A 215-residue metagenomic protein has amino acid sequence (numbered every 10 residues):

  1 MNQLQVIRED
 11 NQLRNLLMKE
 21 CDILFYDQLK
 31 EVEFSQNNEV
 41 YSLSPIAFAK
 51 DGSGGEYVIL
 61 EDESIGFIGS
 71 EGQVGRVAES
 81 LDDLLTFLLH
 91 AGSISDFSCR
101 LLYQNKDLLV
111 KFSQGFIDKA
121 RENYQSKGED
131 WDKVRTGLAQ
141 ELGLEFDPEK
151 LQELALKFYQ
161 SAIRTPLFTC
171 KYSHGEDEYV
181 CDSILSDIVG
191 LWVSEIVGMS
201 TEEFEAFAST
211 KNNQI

Functional and structural regions predicted by a protein language model:
M1-G72, C99-Q104, F116-I215: A surface-exposed partner-binding patch
I68-D107: Compact, glycine/acidic-enriched structural inserts
K111-S113: Eukaryote-specific, cytoplasm-facing alpha-helical/coiled-coil scaffolding segments in long proteins
